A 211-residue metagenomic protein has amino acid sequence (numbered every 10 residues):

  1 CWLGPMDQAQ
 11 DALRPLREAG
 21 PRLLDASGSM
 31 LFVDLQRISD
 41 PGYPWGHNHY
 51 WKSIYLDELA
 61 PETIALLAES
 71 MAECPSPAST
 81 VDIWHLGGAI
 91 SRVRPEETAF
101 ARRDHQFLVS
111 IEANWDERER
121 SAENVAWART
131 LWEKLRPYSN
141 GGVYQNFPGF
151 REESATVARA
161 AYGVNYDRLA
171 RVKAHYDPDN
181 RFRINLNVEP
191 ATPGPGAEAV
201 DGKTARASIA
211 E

Functional and structural regions predicted by a protein language model:
C1-E211: Soluble FAD-dependent oxygen oxidases
